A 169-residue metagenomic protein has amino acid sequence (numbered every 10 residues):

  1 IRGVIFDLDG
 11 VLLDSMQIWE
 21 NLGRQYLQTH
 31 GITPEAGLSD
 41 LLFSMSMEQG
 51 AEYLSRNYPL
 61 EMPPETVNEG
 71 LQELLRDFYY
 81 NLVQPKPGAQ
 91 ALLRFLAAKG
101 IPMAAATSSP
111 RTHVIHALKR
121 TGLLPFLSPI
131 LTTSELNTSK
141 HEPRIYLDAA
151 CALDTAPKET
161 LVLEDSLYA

Functional and structural regions predicted by a protein language model:
I1-Q90, R94-K99: N-terminal helical cap/lid subdomain that shapes the substrate entry/recognition surface in HAD-like hydrolases
G3, G23, A105-A106, A150: Small side chains
D14-S15, L42, A105-A106, E164-D165: Small/polar loops that bind or transfer phosphate-bearing groups
I18, S46, P87, S109 (+2 more regions): Residue-level recognition of alpha-helix initiation/capping sites
L82, A104, P110-L163, L167-Y168: Substrate-recognition "cap/lid" segment bordering the active-site pocket of phosphatases
